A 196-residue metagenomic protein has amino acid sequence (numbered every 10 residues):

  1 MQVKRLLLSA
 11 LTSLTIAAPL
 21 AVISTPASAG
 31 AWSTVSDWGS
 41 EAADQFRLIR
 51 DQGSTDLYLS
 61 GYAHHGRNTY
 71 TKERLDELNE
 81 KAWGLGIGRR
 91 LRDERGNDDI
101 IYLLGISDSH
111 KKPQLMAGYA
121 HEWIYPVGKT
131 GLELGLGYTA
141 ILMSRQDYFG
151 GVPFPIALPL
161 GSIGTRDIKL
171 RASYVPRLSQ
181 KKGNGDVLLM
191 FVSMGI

Functional and structural regions predicted by a protein language model:
M1-R47: Cleavable N-terminal export/targeting peptides
A27-R89: Short glycine/proline- and aromatic-enriched beta-strand/turn motifs that initiate or cap beta-hairpins
D44-S54, R92-D98, I124-G135: Short loop/turn motifs that connect adjacent beta-strands in outer-membrane beta-barrel proteins
G53, N79-W83, K111-A117, V152-A157 (+2 more regions): Residues that define the transmembrane beta-barrel architecture of outer-membrane proteins
T55-L59, D99-I101, L132-Y138, L170-A172 (+1 more regions): Transmembrane beta-strands of outer-membrane beta-barrel proteins
L59, L85-R89, A117-W123, Y138 (+2 more regions): Residues on the lipid-exposed face of transmembrane beta-strands in outer-membrane beta-barrel proteins
A63-H65, G185-I196: Outer-membrane beta-barrel "beta-signal"
D93-D99, I163-A172: Repeated loop/turn-to-beta-strand initiation elements of outer-membrane beta-barrel proteins
